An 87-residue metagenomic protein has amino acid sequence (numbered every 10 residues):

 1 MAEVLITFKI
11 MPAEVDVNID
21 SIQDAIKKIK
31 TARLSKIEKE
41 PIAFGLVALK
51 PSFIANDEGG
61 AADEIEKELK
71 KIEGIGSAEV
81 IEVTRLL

Functional and structural regions predicted by a protein language model:
M1-L87: Long, contiguous binding/interaction regions
